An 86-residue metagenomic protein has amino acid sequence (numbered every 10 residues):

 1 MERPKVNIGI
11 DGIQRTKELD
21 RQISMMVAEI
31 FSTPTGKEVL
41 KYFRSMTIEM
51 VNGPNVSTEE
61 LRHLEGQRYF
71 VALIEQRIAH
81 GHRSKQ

Functional and structural regions predicted by a protein language model:
M1-Q86: Intrinsic-disorder/low-complexity detector
